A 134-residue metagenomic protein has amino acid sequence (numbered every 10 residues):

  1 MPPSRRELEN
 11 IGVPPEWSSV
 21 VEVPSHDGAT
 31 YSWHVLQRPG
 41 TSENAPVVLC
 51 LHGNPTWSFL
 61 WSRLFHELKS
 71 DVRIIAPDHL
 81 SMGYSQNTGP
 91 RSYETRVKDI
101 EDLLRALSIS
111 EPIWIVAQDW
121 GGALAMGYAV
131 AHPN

Functional and structural regions predicted by a protein language model:
M1-V48, K69-V72, K98, I109-S110: Alpha/beta-hydrolase fold catalytic core
V21, H26-A29, L36, A76-V116: Active-site loop/oxyanion-hole signature of alpha/beta-hydrolase fold enzymes
W33-L36, E67, A123, A131: Soluble, non-transmembrane catalytic domains of enzymes that act on hydrophobic metabolites at membranes
Q37-Y84: Conserved HGGG/HGGXW glycine-rich cap/lid loop of the alpha/beta-hydrolase fold
T56-L60, T95, A123: Short, conserved clusters of charged catalytic residues that mark active-site and nucleotide-handling motifs
S62, E101, M126-V130: Short, hydrophobic alpha-helix immediately C-terminal to the catalytic nucleophile
F65-L68, R91-Y93, P133: Glycine-rich, phosphate-binding/catalytic loops in enzymes
E111-N134: Conserved hydrolase catalytic core segment
